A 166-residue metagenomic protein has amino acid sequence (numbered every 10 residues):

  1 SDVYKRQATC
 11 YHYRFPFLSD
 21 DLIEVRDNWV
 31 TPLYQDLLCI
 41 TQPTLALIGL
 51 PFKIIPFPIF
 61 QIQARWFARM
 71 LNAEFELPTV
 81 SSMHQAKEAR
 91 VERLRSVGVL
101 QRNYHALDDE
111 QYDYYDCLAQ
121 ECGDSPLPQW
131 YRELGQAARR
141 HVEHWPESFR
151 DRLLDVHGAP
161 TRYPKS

Functional and structural regions predicted by a protein language model:
D2-Y4: Short, small-residue-biased leader/transition segments that mark boundaries at the very start of proteins
Q7, V25, W29-V30: Short, functionally important structural connectors and interaction interfaces within domains
Q7-T9, I48: Generic beta-strand/beta-sheet core signal
T9-E24: Flavin (primarily FAD) binding-site architecture
P16-S19, Y34-Q35, P58, P78: Generic, ordered loop/turn and secondary-structure boundary motif
E24-V25, I40, I54-I55: A broad, structure-centric signal for solvent-exposed, well-ordered loop/edge residues that line or flank functional
W29-Q35, Q42: Alpha-helical scaffolding within the catalytic cores of extracellular/periplasmic polymer-degrading hydrolases
T44-S166: C-terminal, flexible cofactor-proximal segment of oxidoreductases
